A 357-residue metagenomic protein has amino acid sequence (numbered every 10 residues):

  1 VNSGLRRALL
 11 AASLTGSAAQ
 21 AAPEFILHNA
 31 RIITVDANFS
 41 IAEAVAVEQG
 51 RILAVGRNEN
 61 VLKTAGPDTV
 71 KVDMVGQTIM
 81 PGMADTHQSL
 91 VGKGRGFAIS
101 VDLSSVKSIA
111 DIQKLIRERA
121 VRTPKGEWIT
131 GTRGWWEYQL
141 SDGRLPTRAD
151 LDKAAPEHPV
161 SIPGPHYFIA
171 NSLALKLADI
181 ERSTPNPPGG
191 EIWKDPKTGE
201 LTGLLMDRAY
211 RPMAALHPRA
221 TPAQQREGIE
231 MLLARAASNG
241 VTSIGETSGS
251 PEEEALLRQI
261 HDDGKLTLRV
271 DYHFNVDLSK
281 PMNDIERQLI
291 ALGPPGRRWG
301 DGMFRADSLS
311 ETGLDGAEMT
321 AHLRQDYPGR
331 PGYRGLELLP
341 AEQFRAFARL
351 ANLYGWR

Functional and structural regions predicted by a protein language model:
V1-G4: N-terminal secretory signal peptides that target proteins for export/translocation
R7-S17: Bacterial N-terminal signal peptides
A22-H28, A37-G293, R298-A348, L353-R357: Divalent metal-binding segments
